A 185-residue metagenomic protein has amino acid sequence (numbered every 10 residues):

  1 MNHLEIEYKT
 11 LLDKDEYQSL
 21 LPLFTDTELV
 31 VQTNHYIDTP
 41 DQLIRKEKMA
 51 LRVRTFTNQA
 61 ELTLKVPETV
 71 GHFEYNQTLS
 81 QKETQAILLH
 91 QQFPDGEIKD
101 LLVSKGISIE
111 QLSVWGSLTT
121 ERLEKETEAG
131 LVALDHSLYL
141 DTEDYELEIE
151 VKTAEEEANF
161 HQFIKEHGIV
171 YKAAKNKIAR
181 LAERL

Functional and structural regions predicted by a protein language model:
M1-L185: Phosphate-end processing signature that detects enzymes handling 5′-triphosphorylated RNA and polyphosphate
